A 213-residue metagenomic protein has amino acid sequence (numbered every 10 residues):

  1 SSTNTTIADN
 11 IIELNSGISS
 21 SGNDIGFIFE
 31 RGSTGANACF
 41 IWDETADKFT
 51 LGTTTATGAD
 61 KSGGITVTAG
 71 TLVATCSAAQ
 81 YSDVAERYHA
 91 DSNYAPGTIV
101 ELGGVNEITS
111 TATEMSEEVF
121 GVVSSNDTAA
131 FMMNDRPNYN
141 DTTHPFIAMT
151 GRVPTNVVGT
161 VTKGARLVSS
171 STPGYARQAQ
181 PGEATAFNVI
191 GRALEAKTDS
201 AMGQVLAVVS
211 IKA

Functional and structural regions predicted by a protein language model:
S1, A8, N23, A36 (+8 more regions): Repetitive beta-strand solenoid architecture
S1-G58: Self-maturation zones of extracellular/virion spikes and adhesins
A8-N10, V73-A213: Extracellular receptor-binding modules and their adjoining Ser/Thr/Gly/Asp/Asn-rich linkers
D47-D83: Small/polar residue-rich beta-strand/coil "junction" motifs that cap repeat-based extracellular fibers
